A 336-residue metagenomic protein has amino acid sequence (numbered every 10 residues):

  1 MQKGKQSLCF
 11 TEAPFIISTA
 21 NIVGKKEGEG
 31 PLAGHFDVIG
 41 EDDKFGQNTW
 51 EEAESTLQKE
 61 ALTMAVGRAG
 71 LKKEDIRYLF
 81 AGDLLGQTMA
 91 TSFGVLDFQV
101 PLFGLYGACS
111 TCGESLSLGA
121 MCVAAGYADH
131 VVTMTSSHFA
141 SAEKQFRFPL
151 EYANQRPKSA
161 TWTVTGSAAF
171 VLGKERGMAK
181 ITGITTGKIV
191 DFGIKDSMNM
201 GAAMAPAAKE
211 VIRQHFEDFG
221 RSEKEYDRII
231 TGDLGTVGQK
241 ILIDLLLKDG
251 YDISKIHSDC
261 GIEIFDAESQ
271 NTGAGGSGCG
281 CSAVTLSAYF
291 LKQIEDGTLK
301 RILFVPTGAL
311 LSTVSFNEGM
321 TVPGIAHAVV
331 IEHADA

Functional and structural regions predicted by a protein language model:
M1-E51, P149-R213, D218-R221, S254-N271 (+2 more regions): Condensing-enzyme catalytic core mediating Claisen C-C bond formation in acyl metabolism
I16, W50-C109, E225-K240: Conserved beta-ketoacyl condensing-enzyme motif
I22, A81-Q87, S137-H138, G177 (+1 more regions): Short glycine-enriched loops at secondary-structure junctions
E54-G70, L118, A203-D218, T285-F290: Short, well-ordered amphipathic alpha-helical segments that serve as non-catalytic structural scaffolds within diverse
T88-M89, F139-K144, I189-G193, L311-T313: Short, well-ordered, mixed-charge alpha-helical segments that flank or form enzyme active sites
S92-V95, L234-D249, V314-V322: Short glycine/threonine-rich loop-to-helix capping motif typified by GTGT followed within a few residues by an Asp-Pro
Y106-T133, L172, S277-T298: Active-site-proximal alpha-helical scaffold in enzymes
G232-T272: Active-site pocket-lining segment
